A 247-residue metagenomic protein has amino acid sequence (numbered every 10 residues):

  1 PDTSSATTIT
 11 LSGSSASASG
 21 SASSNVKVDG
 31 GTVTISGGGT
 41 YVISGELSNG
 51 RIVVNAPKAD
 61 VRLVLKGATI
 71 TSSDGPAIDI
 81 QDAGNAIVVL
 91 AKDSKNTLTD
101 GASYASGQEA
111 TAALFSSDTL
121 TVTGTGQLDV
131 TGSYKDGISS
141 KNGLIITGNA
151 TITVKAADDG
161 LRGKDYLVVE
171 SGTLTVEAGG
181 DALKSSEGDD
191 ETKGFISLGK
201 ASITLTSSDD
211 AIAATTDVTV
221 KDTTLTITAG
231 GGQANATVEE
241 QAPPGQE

Functional and structural regions predicted by a protein language model:
P1-E247: A composition-driven surface/loop motif
